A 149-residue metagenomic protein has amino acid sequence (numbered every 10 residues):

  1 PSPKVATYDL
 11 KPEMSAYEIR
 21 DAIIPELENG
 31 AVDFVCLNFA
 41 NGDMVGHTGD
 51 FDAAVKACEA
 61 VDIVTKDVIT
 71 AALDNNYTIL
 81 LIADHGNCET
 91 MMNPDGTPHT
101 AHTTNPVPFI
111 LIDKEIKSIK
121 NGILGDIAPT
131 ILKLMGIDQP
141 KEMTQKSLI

Functional and structural regions predicted by a protein language model:
P1-I149: Feature captures the catalytic ectodomains and active-site-proximal regions of enzymes that hydrolyze or transfer
